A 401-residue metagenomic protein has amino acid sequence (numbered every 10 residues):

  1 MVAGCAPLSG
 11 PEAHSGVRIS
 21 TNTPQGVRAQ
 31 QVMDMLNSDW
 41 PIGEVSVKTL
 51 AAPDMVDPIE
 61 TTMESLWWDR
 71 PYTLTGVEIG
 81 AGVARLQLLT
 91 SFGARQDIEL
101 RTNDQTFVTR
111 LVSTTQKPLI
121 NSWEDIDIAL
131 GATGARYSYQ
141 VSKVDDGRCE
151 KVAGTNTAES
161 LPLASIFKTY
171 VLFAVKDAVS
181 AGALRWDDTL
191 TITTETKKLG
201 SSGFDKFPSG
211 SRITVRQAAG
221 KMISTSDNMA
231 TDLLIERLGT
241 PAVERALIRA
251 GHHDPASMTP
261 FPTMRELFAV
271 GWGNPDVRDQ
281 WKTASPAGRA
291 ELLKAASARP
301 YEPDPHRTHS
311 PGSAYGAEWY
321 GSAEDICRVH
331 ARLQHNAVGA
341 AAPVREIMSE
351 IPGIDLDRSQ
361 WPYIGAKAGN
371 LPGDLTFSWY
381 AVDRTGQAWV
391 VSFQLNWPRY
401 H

Functional and structural regions predicted by a protein language model:
A6-I19, T23, G93, T102-D104 (+2 more regions): Structured C-terminal helix/loop/strand segments within mature extracytoplasmic catalytic/sensor domains
P24-L50: Short acidic-aromatic low-complexity motifs
Q30, N37-W40, D232-I235, F268-S349 (+1 more regions): Penicillin-binding protein/beta-lactamase superfamily catalytic region
G43-A81: Short solvent-exposed beta->alpha transition segments
S113-P162: Beta-lactamase-like hydrolase cores
S122, S209-A298, E324: Active-site-adjacent helix/loop patches that line small-molecule binding or acyl-intermediate pockets
L161-L190, M222, V391: Active-site SXXK
A181-S211: Short, glycine/proline-biased beta-turn/loop segments that scaffold the active-site neighborhood
